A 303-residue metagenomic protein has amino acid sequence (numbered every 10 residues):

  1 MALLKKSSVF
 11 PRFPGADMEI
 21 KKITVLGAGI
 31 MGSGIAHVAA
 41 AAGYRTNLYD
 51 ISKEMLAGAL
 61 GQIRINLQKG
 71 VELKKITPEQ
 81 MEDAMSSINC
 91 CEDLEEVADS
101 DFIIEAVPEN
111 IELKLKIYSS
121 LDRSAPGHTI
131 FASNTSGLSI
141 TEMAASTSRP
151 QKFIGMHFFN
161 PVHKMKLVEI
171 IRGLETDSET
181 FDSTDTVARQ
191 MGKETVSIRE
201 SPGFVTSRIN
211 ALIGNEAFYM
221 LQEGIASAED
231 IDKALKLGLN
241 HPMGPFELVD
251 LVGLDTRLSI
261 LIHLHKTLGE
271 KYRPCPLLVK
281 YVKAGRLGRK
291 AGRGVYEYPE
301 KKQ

Functional and structural regions predicted by a protein language model:
A2, F10-E19, A42-Y44, E179-D182 (+3 more regions): NAD(P)-dependent Rossmann-like dehydrogenase/reductase catalytic/cofactor-binding core
L3-L4, S8-N66, L73, S124: NAD(P)+-binding Rossmann beta1-loop-alpha1 motif at the extreme N-terminus of oxidoreductases
L48-M81, I171-T180, T195, P202-N210: Rossmann-like dinucleotide-binding cores of NAD(P)H-dependent redox enzymes
K69-I130, L138: Rossmann-like NAD(P)-binding element
I130-R199, S207: Rossmann-fold dinucleotide-binding core
